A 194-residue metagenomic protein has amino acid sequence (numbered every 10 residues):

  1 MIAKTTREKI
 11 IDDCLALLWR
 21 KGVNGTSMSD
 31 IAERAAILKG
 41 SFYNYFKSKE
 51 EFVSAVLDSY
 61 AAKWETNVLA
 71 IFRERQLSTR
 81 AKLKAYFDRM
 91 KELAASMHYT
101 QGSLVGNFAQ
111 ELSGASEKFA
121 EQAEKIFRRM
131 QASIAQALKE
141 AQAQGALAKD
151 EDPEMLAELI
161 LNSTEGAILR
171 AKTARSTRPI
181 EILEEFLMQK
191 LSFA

Functional and structural regions predicted by a protein language model:
M1-T5: N-terminal intrinsically disordered/low-complexity leader segments
K9, A16-A55: Helix-turn-helix
I10, C14-L18, M90, T164: Short hydrophobic clusters on alpha-helical segments that form packing/core surfaces in small helical domains
A55, L69-Q101, P153-I160: Hydrophobic alpha-helical connector segments
D58-E65: Short, basic, alpha-helical segments at the C-terminal edge of helix-turn-helix-like DNA-binding modules
A70, T100, K118-R129, Q136: Short, solvent-exposed amphipathic helices
A81-K82, M97-K118: Amphipathic alpha-helical segments used for helix-helix packing
A85-L93, R128-Q144, E154, E158 (+2 more regions): C-terminal peripheral helix-coil segments that are non-catalytic and often amphipathic
